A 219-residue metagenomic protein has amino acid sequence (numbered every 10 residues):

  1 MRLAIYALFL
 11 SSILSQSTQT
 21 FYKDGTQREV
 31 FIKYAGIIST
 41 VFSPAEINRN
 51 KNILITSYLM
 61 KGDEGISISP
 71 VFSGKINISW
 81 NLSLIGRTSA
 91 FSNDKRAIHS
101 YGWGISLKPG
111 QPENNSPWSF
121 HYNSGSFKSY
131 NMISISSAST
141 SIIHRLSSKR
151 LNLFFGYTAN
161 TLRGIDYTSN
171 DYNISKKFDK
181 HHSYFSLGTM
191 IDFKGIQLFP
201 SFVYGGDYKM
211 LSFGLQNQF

Functional and structural regions predicted by a protein language model:
L3-I13: Sec-dependent N-terminal signal peptides
Q16-A45, Y130-F199, V203-G206, N217-F219: Outer-membrane beta-barrel transmembrane domain signature
Q16-E113, G125: Transmembrane beta-barrel domains of Gram-negative outer membranes and organellar outer membranes
N52, W80-G86, Q111-W118, R150-L153 (+2 more regions): Repeated loop/turn-to-beta-strand initiation elements of outer-membrane beta-barrel proteins
I55-L59, G86-A90, F120-S124, I142 (+2 more regions): Transmembrane beta-barrel strands of outer-membrane/channel proteins
K61-G65, A90-R96, Q111, S126-Y130 (+3 more regions): Gram-negative outer-membrane beta-barrel proteins
I68-F72, H99-I105, S136-I142, S183-L187 (+1 more regions): Hydrophobic, lipid-facing positions within transmembrane beta-strands of outer-membrane proteins
N114-I133, A138-T140: Long, acidic/serine-threonine-rich intrinsically disordered regions with weak helical/coil propensity that act as
